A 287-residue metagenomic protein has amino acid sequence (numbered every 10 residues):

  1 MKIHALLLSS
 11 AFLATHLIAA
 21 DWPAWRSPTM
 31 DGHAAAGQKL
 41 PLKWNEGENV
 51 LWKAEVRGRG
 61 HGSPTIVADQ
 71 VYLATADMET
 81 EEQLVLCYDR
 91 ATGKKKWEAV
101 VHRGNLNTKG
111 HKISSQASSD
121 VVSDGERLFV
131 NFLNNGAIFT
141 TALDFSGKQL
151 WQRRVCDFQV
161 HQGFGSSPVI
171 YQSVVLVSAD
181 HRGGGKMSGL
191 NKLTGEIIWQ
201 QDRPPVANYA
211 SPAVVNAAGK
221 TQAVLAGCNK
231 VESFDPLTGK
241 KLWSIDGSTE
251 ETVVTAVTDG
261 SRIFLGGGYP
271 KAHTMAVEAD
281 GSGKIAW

Functional and structural regions predicted by a protein language model:
M1-I3: N-terminal secretory signal peptides that target proteins for export/translocation
A5-H16: Bacterial N-terminal signal peptides
I18-W287: Noncatalytic, solvent-exposed loop/strand surfaces of beta-propeller-type extracellular/periplasmic domains
